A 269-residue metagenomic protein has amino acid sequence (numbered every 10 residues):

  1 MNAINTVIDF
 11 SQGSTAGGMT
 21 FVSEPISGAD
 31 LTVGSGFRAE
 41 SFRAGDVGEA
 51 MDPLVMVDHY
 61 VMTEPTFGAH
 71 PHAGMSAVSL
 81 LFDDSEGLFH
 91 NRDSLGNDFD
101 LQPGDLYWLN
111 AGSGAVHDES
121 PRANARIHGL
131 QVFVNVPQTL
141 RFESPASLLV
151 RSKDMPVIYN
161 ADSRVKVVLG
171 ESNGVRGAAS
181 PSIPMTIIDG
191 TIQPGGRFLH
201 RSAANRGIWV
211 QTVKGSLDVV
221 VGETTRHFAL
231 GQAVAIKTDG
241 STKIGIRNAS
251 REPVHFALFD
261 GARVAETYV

Functional and structural regions predicted by a protein language model:
M1-V269: Jelly-roll (double-stranded beta-helix
